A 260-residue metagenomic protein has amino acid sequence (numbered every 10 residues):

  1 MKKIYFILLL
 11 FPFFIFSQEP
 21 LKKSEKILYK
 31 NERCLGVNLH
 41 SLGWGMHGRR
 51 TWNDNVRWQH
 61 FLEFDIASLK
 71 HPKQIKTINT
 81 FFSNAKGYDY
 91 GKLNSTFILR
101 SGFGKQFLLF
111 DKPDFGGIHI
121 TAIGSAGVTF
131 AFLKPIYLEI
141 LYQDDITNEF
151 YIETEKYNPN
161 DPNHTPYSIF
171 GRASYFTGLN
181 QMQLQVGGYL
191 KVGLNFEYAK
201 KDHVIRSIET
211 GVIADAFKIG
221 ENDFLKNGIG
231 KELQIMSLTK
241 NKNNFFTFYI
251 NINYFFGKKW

Functional and structural regions predicted by a protein language model:
M1-K22, F246, I252-Y254, K259-W260: Bacterial Sec-dependent N-terminal signal peptides
E19-N31, N53-F61, L93, L109-I120 (+2 more regions): Short loop/turn motifs that connect adjacent beta-strands in outer-membrane beta-barrel proteins
K22-K30, K76-G87, P166-Y175, G228-G230: Flexible, solvent-exposed coil segments and beta strand-coil junctions, predominantly the extracellular/periplasmic
Y29-R33, H40-W44, W58-H60, S95-L99 (+4 more regions): Residues that define the transmembrane beta-barrel architecture of outer-membrane proteins
V37, M46-R50, S101-F107, A126-F130 (+3 more regions): Residues on the lipid-exposed face of transmembrane beta-strands in outer-membrane beta-barrel proteins
W44-T77: N-terminal, post-signal-peptide region of Sec/Tat-exported proteins
D65-R100, G104-F115: Outer-membrane beta-barrel translocator/channel fold
I123-E209, I213-N241, Y254-W260: Outer-membrane beta-barrel transmembrane domain signature
